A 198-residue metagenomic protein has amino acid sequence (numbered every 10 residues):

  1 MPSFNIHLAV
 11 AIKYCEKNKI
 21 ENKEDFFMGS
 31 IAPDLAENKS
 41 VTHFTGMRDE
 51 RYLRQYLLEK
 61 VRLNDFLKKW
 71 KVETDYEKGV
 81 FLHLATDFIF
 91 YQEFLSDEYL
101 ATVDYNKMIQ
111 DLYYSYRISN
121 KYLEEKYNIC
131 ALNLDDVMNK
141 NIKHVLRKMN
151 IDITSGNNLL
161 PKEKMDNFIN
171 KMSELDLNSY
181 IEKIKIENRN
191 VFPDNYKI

Functional and structural regions predicted by a protein language model:
M1-I198: N-terminal leader/auxiliary helical segments
